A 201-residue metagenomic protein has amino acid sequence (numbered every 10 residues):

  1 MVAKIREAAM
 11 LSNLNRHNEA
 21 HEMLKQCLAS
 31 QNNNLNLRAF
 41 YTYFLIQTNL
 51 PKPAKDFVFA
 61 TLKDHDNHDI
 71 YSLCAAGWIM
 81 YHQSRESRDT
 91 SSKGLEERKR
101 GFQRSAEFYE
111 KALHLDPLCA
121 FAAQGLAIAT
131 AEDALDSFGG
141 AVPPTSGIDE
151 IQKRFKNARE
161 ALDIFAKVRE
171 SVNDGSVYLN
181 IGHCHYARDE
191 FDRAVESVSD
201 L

Functional and structural regions predicted by a protein language model:
M1, N34, H68-D69, C119 (+1 more regions): Residue-level recognition of tetratricopeptide repeat
A20, A54, R98, S105 (+3 more regions): Single-residue signature of alpha-solenoid repeat helices
L24, V58, F102, Y109 (+3 more regions): Hydrophobic/aromatic packing residues within the alpha-helices of TPR/SEL1-like helical repeat arrays
S30, D64-H65, L115, V168-S171: Structural marker of alpha-solenoid helical repeat scaffolds
